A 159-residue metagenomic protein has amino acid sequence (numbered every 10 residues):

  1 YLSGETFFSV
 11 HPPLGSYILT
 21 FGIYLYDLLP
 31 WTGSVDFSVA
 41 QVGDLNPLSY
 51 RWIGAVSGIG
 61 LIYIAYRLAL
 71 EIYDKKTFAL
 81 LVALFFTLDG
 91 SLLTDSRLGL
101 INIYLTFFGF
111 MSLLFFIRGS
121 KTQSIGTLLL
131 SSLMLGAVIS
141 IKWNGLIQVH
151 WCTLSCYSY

Functional and structural regions predicted by a protein language model:
T6-F21, L29-W31, L45-L48: Extracytoplasmic catalytic/substrate-binding loops of multi-pass membrane glycan-assembly enzymes
A40, L48-Y73, M111-F115: Transmembrane-helix motifs of polytopic, lipid-linked glycan transferases
G58-L61, F86, I101, L105-L113 (+1 more regions): Hydrophobic core segments of transmembrane alpha-helices in multi-pass, intramembrane catalytic enzymes
I64-R67, Y104-K121, L133-L135: Specific aromatic-rich, kink-prone transmembrane helix
I72-Y73, S112-L128, V138, Y157: Membrane-interface transmembrane helices that cradle and orient dolichyl/undecaprenyl
V82-T87, T94, L114, L135 (+1 more regions): Short helix- or helix-capping micro-motifs that position conserved polar/aromatic residues at function-defining sites
S91-L105: Short acidic/glycine- and proline-prone juxtamembrane loop motifs at membrane-interface regions of multi-pass membrane
T106-F107, L129-S131, N144-S158: Transmembrane-embedded, aromatic-rich helix segments that form part of the hydrophobic channel/pocket engaging
